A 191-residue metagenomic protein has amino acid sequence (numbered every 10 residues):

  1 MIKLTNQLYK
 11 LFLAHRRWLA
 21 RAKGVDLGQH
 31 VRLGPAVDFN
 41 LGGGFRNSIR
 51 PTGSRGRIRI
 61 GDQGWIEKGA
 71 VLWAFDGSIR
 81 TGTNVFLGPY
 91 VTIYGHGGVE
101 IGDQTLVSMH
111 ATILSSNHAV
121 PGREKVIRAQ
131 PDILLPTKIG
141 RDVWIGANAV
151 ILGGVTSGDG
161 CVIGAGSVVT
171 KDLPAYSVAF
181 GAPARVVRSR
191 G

Functional and structural regions predicted by a protein language model:
M1-L114, G140-D142, A149-I151, A175 (+1 more regions): Domain-scale signature associated with acetyltransferase and cell-envelope carbohydrate enzymes
Y94-G95, A147-V162, S167-K171: Beta-rich strand-turn-strand
N117-A119, E124-K125, V155, L173 (+1 more regions): Conserved catalytic-core motifs of eukaryotic protein kinase domains, centered on the activation segment
V126-T137: A short acidic, glycine-rich active-site loop that binds or catalyzes chemistry on phosphate/adenosine moieties
